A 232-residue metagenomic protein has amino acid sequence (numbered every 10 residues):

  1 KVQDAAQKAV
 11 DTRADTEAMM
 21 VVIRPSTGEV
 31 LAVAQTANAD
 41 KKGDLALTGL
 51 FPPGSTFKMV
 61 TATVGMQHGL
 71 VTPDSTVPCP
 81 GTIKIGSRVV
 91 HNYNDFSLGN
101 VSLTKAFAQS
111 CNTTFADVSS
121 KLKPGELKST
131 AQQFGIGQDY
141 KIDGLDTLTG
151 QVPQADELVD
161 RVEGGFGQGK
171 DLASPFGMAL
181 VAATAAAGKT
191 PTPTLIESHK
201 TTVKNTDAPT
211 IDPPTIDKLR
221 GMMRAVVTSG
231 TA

Functional and structural regions predicted by a protein language model:
K1-M19, D40: Extracytoplasmic/periplasmic proteins that interact with beta-lactams or build/remodel peptidoglycan
A18-G43, H68-A232: Beta-lactam-recognizing serine transpeptidase/beta-lactamase-like catalytic domain environment
T48-F57: Gly/Ser-rich catalytic serine loop of serine hydrolases
T63: Extracellular glycan-interaction surfaces
